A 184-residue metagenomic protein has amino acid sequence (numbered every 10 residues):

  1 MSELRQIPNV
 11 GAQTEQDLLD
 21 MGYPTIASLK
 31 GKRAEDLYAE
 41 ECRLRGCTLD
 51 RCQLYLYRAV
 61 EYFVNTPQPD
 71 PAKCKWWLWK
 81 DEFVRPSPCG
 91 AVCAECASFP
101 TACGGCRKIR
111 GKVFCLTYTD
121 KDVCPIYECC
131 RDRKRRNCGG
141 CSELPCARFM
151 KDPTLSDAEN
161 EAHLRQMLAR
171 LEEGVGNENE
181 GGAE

Functional and structural regions predicted by a protein language model:
M1-P8, A12-F83, C89, R107-R110 (+3 more regions): C-terminal extensions
E82-E184: Cysteine-centered metal-binding/redox modules
